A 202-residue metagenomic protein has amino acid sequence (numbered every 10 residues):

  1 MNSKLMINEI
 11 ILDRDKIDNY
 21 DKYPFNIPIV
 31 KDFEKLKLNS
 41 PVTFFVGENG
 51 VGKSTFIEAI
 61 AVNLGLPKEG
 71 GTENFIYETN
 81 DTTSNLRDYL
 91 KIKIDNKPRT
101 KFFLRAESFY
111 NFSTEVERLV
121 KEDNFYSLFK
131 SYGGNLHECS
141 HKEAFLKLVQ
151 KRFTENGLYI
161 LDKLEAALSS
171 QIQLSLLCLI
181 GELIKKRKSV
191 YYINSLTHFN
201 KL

Functional and structural regions predicted by a protein language model:
M1-E34, N39: N-terminal pre-Walker A segment at the start of P-loop NTPase domains
S40-T43, N156-G157: Pre-Walker A (Motif I) flank of P-loop NTPase domains
V42-F44, S54-K121: ABC ATPase nucleotide-binding domain signature region
N49-K53: Walker A (P-loop) phosphate-binding loop of P-loop NTPases
N111, A166-A167, H198: Residues immediately C-terminal
S113-C139: Conserved P-loop NTPase mechanochemical-coupling segment
S131, N135, C139-K163, S170-S189: GG-anchored amphipathic helix commonly corresponding to the ABC/SMC/Rad50 NBD signature/C-loop
L196-L202: Conserved H-loop
